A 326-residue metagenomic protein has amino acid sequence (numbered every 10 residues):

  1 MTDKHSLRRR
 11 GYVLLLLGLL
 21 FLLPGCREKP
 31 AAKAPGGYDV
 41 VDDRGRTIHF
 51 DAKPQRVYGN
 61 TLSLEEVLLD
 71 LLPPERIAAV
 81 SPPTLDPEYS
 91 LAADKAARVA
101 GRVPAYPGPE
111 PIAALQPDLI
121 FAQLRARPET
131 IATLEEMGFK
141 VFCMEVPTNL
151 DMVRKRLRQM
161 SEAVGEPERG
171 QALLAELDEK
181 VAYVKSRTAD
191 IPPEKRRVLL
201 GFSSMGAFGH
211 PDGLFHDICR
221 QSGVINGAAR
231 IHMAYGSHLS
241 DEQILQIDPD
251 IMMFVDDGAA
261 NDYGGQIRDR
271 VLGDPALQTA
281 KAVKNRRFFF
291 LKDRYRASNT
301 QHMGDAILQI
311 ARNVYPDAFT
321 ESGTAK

Functional and structural regions predicted by a protein language model:
T2-V13: Bacterial N-terminal signal peptides that target proteins for export
V13-L22: Bacterial N-terminal signal peptides
C26, T47, E129-A207, A228-A229 (+1 more regions): Extracytoplasmic substrate-binding proteins
C26-P35: Bacterial lipoprotein signal-peptidase II cleavage site
D43-G45, V99-E110, P147, H232-D241: Short helix-initiation/N-cap motifs at beta->coil->alpha
Y58-L115, L119-L124, G227: A short, structured surface patch at a secondary-structure boundary
D86, F208-G236: Alpha-helical, coiled-coil/dimerization segments enriched in small aliphatic residues
P107-Q116, M137, H238-D248: Short helices/loops that flank or line small-molecule/ion binding pockets
